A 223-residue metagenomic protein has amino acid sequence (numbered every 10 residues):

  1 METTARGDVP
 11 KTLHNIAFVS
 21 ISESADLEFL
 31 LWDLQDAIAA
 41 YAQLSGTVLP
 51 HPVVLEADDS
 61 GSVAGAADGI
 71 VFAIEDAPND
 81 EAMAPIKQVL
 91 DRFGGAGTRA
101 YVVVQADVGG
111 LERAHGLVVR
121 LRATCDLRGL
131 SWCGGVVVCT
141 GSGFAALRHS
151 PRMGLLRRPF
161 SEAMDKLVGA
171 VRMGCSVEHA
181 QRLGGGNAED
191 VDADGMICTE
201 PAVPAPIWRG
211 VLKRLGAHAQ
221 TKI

Functional and structural regions predicted by a protein language model:
E2-Q43: N-terminal beta1-alpha1 ligand-phosphate binding loop
H14, D58-G129: Helix-loop-strand module that forms the ligand-binding subsite of alpha/beta enzymes
V19-S22, A73-E75, V136-G141: Short loop/turn segments at strand-loop or loop-helix junctions that form parts of catalytic or ligand-binding pockets
A39-P50, A96-R99, T124-G135: Structural alpha-beta junctions
A42-A64: A short, well-structured beta->alpha microelement
R113, L117-A180: Active-site/pore-lining binding-face segments in mid-to-C-terminal subdomains
R158-I223: C-terminal and late-domain segments of enzyme folds
